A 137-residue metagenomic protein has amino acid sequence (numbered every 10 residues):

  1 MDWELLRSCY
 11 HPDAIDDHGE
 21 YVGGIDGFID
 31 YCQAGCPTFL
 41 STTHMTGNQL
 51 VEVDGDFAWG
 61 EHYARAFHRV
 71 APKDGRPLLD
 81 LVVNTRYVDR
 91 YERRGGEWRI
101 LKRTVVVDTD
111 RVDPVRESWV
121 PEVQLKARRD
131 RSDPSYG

Functional and structural regions predicted by a protein language model:
W3-V70: A solvent-exposed, acidic/Ser-Thr-rich amphipathic alpha-helical stretch
H44-T46, V82-Y87: Short, surface-exposed coil-to-beta transition loops
W59-E61, N84-V115: Short beta-strand edge/turn micro-motifs at domain boundaries
F67-P77, D110-R111: Short, cysteine-centered beta-strand-loop-beta hairpins and adjacent loop/turn segments enriched in charged/polar
K73-L81, E117-S118: Short, surface-exposed loop/helix-turn segments at secondary-structure junctions that function as lids/hinges flanking
R111-G137: Acidic/histidine-enriched, glycine/proline-rich intrinsically disordered or flexible terminal extensions
